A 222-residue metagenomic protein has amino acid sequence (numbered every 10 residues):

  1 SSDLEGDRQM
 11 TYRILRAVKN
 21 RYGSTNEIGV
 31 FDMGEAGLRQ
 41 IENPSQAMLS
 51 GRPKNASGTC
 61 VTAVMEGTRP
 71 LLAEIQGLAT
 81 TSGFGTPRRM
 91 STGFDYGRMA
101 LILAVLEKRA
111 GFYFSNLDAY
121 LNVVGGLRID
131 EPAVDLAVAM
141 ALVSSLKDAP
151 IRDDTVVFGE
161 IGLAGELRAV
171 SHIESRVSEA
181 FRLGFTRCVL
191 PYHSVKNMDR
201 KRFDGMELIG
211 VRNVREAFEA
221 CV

Functional and structural regions predicted by a protein language model:
S2-V222: Peripheral, non-AAA+ core regions of ATP-driven protein-machinery
